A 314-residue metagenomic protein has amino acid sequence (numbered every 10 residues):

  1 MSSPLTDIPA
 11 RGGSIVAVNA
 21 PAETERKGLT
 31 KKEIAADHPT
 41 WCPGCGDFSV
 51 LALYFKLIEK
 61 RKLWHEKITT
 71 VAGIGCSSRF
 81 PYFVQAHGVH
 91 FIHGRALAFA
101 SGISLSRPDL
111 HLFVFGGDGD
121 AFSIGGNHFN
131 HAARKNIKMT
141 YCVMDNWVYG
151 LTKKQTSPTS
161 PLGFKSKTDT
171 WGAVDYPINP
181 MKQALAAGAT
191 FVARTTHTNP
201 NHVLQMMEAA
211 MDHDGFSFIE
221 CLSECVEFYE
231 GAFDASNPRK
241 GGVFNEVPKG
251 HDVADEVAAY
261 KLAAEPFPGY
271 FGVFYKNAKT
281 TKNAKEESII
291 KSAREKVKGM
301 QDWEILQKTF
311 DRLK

Functional and structural regions predicted by a protein language model:
S2-K27, A36-D37, C225-K314: Flexible, low-complexity linker and terminal segments
P21-I92: Active-site diphosphate/adenylate-binding microenvironment
D37, W64-I68, H87, S106-L112 (+5 more regions): Short coil/turn connectors at secondary-structure junctions
I74-C76, N146-V148, N199, L222-F228 (+1 more regions): Glycine-rich beta-alpha junction loops
I74-G150: Thiamine diphosphate
D109, S157-A210: Conserved thiamine diphosphate
G119-S123, T195-L204, V253-A254: Active-site glycine- and acidic-residue-rich loops that bind and position anionic ligands or nucleotide-like cofactors
